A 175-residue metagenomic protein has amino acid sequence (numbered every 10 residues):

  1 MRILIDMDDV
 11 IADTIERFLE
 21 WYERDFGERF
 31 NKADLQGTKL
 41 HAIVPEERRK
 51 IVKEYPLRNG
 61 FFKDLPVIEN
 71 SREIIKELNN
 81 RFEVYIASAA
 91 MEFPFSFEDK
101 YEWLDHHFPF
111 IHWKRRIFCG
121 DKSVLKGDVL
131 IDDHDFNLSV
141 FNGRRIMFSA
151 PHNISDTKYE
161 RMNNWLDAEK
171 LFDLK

Functional and structural regions predicted by a protein language model:
M1-I51: Active-site neighborhood of HAD-like aspartate-dependent phosphohydrolases
A12-T14, E20, I86, F93-F97 (+3 more regions): Short catalytic/ligand-binding loop motif for oxyanion handling, primarily in non-cytosolic enzymes, centered on
L57-I86, F93-E98: Short, acidic loop-to-helix structural element flanking the phosphoryl-transfer center in phosphate-processing enzymes
E83-Y85, V129, I146: A structural signal for isolated positions on well-ordered beta-strands in alpha/beta enzyme cores
A87-F95, Y101, H106-V124: A short, structured active-site edge motif that brings together acidic residues
R115-F141: Conserved Lys-Pro-Asp/Glu-containing loop-to-beta segment of HAD-superfamily phosphomonoesterases, centered on
I131-L166: Acidic, Mg2+-coordinating phosphoryl-transfer loop and its flanking beta/alpha structural elements, shared across
